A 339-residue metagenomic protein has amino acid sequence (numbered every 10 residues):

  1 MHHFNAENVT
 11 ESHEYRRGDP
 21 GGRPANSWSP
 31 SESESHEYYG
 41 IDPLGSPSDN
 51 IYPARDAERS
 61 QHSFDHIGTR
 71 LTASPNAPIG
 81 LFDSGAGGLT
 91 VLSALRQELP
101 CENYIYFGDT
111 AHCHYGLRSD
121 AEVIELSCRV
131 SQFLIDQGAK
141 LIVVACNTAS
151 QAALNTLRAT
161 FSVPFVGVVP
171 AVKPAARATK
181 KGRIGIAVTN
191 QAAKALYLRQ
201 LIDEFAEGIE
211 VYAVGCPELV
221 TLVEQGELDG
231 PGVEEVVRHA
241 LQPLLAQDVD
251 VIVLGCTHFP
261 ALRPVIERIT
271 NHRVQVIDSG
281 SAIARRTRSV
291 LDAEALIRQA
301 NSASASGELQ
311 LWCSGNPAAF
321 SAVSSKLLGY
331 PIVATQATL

Functional and structural regions predicted by a protein language model:
H2-F4, E11, Y38-Y39, S63-L339: Non-catalytic structural scaffold of enzyme domains
E7, G18-D19, I41-D42, S48-P53 (+1 more regions): Targeting/processing segments of secretory and organellar proteins
V9, E14, E37-G40, A57: Short hydrophobic alpha-helical segments enriched in small aliphatic residues
R16-R17, R23, R55, R59 (+1 more regions): Basic polycationic patches enriched in arginine
L44-P47, E58, A246: N-terminal leader/targeting segments
